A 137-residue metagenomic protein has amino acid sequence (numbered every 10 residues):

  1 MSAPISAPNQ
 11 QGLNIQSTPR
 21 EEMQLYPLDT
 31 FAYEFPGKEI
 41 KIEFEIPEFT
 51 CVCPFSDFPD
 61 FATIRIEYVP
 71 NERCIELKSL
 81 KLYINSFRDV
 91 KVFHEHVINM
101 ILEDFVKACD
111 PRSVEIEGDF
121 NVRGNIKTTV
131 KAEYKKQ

Functional and structural regions predicted by a protein language model:
S2-Q137: N-terminal intrinsically disordered, cationic/polar leader segments that include organellar targeting peptides
